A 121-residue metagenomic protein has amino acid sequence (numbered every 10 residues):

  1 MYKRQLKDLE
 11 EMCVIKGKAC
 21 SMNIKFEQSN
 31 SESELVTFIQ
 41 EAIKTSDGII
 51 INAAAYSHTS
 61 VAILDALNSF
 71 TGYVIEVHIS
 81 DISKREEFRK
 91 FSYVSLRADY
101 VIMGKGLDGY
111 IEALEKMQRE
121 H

Functional and structural regions predicted by a protein language model:
M1-Q5: Conserved small/polar residues in nucleotide/adenosyl-binding loops
D8-I24: A short, N-terminal amphipathic alpha-helix
N23-S33: Short beta->alpha junction loops
K25-F26, I75, K84-H121: Short, glycine-/small-residue-rich phosphate/pyrophosphate-handling segment
E34-F38, T59: Short acidic active-site motifs
E41, S60-F70: Short Gly/Thr/Asp-enriched flexible loops that form oxyanion-binding sites at enzyme active sites
A42-G48: Short acidic/histidine-rich motifs immediately flanking catalytic phosphotransfer sites in two-component signaling
A54-S57, S80-I82: Short glycine-rich anion-binding loops that position phosphate/pyrophosphate groups of nucleotides and phosphorylated
